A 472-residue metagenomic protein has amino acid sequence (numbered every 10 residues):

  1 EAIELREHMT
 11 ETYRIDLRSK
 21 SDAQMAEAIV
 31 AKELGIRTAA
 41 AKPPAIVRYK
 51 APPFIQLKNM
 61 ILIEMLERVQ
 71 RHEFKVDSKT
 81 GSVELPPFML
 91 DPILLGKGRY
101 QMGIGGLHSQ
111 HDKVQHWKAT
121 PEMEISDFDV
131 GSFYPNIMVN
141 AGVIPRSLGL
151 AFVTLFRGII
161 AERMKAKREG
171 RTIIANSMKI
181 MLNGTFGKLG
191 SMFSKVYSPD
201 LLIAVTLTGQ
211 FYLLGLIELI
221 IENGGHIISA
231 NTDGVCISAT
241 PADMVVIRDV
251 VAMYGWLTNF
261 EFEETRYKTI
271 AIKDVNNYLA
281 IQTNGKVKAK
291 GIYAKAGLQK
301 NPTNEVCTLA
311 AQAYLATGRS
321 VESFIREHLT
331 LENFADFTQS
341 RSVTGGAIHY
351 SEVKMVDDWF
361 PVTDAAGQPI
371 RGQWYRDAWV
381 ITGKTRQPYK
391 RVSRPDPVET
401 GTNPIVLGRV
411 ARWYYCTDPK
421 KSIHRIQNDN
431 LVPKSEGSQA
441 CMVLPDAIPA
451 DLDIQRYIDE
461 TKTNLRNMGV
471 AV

Functional and structural regions predicted by a protein language model:
E1-S132, N136, F211, G215-G255 (+5 more regions): Conserved "right-hand" nucleotidyltransferase catalytic core of DNA-directed polymerases
A28-K32, P135-V139, I180-K188: Short, hydrophobic/amphipathic alpha-helical patches that form generic packing surfaces within helical domains
R37, L90-D91, G98-I104, A175 (+2 more regions): C-terminal, non-catalytic extensions of nucleic-acid polymerases
F128-T154: Extended active-site and interfacial segments that coordinate phosphate-rich ligands in large catalytic machineries
I137-N140, S194, K273-N277: Short acidic, glycine/serine/threonine-rich loops at helix termini
V139-V143, G187, S191, W256 (+2 more regions): Short, well-ordered loop/turn and helix-capping segments at boundaries between secondary-structure elements and domains
I160-V196: Active-site cores of enzymes that catalyze phosphoryl transfer or operate on phosphate-rich substrates
K179-F186, Y197-I217: Conserved pre-motif C helix in the palm subdomain of viral-like polymerases
